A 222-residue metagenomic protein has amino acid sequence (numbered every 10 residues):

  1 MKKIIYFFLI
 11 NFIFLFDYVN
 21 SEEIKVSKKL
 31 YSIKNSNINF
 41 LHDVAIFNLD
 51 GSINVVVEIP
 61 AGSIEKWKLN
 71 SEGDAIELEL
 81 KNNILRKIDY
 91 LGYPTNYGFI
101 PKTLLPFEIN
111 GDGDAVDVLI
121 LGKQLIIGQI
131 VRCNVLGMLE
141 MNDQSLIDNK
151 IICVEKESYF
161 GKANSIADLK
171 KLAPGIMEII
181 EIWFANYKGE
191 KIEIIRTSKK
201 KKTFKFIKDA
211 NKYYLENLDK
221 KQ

Functional and structural regions predicted by a protein language model:
M1-S21: Classical Sec-dependent N-terminal signal peptides that target proteins to the secretory pathway
E22-Q222: Hydrophobic N-terminal alpha-helices or hydrophobic patches in metabolic proteins across all domains of life
